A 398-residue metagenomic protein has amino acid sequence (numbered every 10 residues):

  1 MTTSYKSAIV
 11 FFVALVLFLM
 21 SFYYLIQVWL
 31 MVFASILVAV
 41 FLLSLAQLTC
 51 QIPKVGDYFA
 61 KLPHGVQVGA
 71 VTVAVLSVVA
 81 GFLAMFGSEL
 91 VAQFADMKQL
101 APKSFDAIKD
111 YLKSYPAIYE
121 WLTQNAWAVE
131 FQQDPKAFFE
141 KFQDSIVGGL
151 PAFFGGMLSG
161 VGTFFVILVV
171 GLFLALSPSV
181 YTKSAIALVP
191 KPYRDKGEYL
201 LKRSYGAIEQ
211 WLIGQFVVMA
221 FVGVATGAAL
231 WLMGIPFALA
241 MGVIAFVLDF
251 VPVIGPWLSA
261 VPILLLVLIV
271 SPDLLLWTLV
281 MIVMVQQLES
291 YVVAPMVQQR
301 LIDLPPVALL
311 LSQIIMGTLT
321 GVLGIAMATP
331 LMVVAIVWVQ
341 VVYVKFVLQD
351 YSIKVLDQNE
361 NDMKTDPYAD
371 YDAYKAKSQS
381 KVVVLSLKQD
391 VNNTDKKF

Functional and structural regions predicted by a protein language model:
M1-A8, P135-F138, E209-G214, W231-M233 (+2 more regions): Short, amphipathic, aromatic/basic-enriched membrane-interface segments that mark the entry/exit of transmembrane
M1-A92, G171, V333-F398: Anchoring transmembrane alpha helix of integral membrane proteins
Y5, L48-V66, G81-V166, S184-L188: Juxtamembrane membrane-interface segments in integral membrane proteins
I9-V13, W29-F33, V66-V73, F216-A220 (+5 more regions): Hydrophobic alpha-helical transmembrane segments
F12-L17, S21, G69-F82, V161-L168 (+9 more regions): Generic alpha-helical transmembrane segments of integral inner-membrane proteins, especially permease/transport modules
L17-S21, V32, A229-L248, M296-V347: Canonical bilayer-spanning transmembrane alpha-helix
F59-V71, Q124, A128-Q132, R194-G197 (+4 more regions): Membrane-interface starts of transmembrane alpha-helices
G149, F153-L268, P272-W277: Alpha-helical transmembrane segments and their immediate interhelical loop/hinge regions in multi-pass membrane
